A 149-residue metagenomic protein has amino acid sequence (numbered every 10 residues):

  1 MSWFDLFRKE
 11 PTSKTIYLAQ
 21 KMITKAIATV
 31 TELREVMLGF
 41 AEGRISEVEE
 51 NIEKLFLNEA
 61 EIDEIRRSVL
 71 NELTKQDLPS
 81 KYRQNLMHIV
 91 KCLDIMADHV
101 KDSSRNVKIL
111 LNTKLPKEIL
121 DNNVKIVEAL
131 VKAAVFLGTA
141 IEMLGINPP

Functional and structural regions predicted by a protein language model:
M1-P149: Cytosolic, long alpha-helical scaffolding segments
